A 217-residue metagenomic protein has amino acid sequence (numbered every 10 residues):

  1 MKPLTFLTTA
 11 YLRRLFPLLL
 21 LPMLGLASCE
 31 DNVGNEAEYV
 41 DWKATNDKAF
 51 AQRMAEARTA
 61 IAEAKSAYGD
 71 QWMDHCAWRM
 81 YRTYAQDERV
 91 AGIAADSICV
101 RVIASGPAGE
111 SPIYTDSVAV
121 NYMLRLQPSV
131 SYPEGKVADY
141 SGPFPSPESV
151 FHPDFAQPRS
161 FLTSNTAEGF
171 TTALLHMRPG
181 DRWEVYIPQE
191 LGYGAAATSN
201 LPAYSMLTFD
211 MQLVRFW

Functional and structural regions predicted by a protein language model:
K2-L7, C29-W217: Cross-family detector of peptidyl-prolyl cis-trans isomerase
R13-L18: Sec-dependent signal peptide recognition, specifically the positively charged N-region followed immediately by
L24-S28: C-terminal motif of bacterial Sec signal peptides marking the signal peptidase cleavage site
